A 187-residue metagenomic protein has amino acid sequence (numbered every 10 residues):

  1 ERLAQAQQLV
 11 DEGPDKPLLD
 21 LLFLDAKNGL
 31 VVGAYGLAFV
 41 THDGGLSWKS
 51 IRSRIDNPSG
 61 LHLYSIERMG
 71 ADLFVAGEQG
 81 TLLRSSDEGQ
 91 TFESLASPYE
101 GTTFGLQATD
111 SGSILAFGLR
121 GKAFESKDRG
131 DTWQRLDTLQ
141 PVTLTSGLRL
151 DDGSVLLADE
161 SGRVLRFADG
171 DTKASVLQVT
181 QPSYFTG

Functional and structural regions predicted by a protein language model:
E1-G187: Residue-level hotspots at or immediately adjacent to binding/recognition sites across diverse folds
